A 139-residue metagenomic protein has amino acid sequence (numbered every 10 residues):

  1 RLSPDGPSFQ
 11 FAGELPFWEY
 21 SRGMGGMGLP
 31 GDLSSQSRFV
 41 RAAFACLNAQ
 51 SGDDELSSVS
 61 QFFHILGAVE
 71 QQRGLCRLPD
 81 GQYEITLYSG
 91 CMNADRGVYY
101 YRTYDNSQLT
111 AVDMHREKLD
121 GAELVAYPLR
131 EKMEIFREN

Functional and structural regions predicted by a protein language model:
R1-N139: C-terminus-biased signal that marks the final domain/tail of proteins
